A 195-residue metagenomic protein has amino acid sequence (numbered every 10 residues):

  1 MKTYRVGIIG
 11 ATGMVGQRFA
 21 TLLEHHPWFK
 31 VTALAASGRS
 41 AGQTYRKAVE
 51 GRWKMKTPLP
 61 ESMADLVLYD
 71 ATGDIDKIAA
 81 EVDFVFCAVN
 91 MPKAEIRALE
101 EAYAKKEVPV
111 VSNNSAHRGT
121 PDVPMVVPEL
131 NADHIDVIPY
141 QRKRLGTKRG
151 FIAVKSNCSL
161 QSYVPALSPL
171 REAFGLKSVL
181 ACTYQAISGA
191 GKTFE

Functional and structural regions predicted by a protein language model:
M1-E195: N-terminal Rossmann-like NAD(P) cofactor-binding subdomain of oxidoreductases, focused on the glycine-rich
